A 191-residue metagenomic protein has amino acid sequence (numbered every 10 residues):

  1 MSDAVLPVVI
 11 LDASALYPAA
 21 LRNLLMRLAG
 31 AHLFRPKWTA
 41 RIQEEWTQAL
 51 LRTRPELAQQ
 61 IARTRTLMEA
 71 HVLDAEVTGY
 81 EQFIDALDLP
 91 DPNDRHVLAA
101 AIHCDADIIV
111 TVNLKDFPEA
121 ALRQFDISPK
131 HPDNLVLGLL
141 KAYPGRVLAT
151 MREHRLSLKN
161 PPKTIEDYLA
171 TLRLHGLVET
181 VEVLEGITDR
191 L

Functional and structural regions predicted by a protein language model:
M1-L6, D189-L191: Intrinsically disordered, low-complexity and often Lys/Arg-enriched segments
V8, A19-T53: PIN/NYN-family metal-dependent endoribonuclease catalytic core
V9-S14: Asp-based phosphoryl-transfer active-site loop
K37-Y80, L148, H154-G176: PIN-domain endoribonuclease scaffold, especially VapC-family toxins
L73-I108, A142-Y143, L158, P162 (+1 more regions): Active-site neighborhoods of divalent-metal-dependent phosphate/nucleic-acid chemistry enzymes
D94-S128: Acidic, metal-binding active-site segment of PIN/NYN-like and related structure-specific nucleases
K115-L191: Acidic, PIN/NYN-like endoribonuclease modules and their adjacent C-terminal/linker elements
